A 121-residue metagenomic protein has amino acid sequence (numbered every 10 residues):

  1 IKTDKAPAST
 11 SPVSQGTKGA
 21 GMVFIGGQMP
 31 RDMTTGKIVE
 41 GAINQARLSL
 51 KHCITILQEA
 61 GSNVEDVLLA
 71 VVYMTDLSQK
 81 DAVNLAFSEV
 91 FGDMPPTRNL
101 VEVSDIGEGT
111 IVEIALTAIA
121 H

Functional and structural regions predicted by a protein language model:
I1-K51, T55-L69, M74-H121: N-terminal presequence-like segments and the immediate start of the first folded domain
